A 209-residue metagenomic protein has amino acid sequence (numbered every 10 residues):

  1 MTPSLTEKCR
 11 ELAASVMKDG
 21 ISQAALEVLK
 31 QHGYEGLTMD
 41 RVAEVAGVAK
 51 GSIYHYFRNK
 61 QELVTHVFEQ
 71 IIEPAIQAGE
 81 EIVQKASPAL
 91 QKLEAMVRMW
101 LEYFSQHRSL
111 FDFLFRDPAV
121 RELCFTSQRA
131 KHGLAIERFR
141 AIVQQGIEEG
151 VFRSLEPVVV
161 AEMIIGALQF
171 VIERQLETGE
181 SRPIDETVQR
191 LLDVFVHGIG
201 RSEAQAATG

Functional and structural regions predicted by a protein language model:
M1-H32, G36-V48, E62-T65: Basic, helix-initiating cap at the start of DNA-binding domains
M1-L5, M99-E102, I136-E149, A167 (+2 more regions): C-terminal peripheral helix-coil segments that are non-catalytic and often amphipathic
C9, V67-E94, A130-I136, Q144: Amphipathic alpha-helical linker/stalk segments
A46-F57: Short hydrophobic/aromatic patch on the recognition helix
H66, E80-S109, V160-I164, D185: Hydrophobic alpha-helical connector segments
E73-I76, L123-E149, V158-E162, F170-E173: Amphipathic alpha-helical packing segments from all-alpha helical-bundle domains
F104-L123: Amphipathic alpha-helical segments used for helix-helix packing
